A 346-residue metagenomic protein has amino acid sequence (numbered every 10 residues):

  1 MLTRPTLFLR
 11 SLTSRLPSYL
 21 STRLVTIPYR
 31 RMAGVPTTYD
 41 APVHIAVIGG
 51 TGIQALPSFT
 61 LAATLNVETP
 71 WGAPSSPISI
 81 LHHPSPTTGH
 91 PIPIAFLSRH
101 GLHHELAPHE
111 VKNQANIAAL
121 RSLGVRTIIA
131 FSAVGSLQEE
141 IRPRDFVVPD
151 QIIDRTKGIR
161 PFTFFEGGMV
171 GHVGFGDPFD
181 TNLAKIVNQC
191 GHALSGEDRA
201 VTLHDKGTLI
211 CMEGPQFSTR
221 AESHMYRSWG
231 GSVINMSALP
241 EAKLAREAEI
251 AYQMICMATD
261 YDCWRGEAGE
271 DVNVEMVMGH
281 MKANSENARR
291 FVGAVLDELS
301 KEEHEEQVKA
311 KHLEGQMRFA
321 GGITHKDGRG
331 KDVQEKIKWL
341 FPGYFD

Functional and structural regions predicted by a protein language model:
L2-F8, L16-L20, L24-G176, F345-D346: Metabolite-binding pocket within alpha/beta catalytic cores that recognizes anionic/polar moieties
I117, S223, L239-A242: Generic hydrophobic/aromatic pocket-lining and core-packing "Φ" positions
R121-G124, R227, R246: Non-catalytic positions within long, well-ordered alpha-helices that form the structural scaffold/packing of enzyme
F131-S223, S228-W229: Mid-sequence, gly/pro-rich, charge-dense loop/helix-turn segments that line enzyme active sites
M236-V274: Zn-dependent metallopeptidase/amidohydrolase metal-coordination segment
C263-G315: His/Asp/Glu-rich mid-to-C-terminal helical/loop segments that flank catalytic regions of hydrolases
G315-D346: Acidic, Ser/Thr-rich low-complexity intrinsically disordered segments
